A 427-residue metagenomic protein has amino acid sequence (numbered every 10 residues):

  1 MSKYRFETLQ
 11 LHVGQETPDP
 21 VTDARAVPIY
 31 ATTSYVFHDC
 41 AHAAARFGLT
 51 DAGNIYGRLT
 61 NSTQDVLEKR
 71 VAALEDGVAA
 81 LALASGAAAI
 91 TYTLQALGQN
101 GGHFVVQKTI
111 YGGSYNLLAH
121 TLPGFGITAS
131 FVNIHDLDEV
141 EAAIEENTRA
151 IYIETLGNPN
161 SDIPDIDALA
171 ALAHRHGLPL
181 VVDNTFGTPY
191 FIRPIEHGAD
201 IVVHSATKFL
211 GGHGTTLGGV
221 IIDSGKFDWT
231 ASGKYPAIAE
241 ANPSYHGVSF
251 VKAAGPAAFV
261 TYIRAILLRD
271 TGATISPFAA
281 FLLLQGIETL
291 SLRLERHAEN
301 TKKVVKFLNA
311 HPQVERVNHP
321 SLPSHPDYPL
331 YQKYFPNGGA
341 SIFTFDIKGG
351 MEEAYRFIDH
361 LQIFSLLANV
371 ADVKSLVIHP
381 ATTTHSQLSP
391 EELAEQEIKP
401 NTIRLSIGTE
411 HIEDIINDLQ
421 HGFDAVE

Functional and structural regions predicted by a protein language model:
M1-N61, K69-R70, I403: N-terminal "arm"/small-domain region of PLP-dependent enzymes with the aminotransferase-like
S2, P18, A80-A310: Conserved PLP-enzyme active-site core in the AAT-like
D39-T91, G113-H120: Conserved N-terminal alpha-helix of the aminotransferase class I/II PLP-enzyme fold
A119, T128, E146, R293 (+2 more regions): PLP-dependent enzyme catalytic core of the Aspartate aminotransferase-like
I151, G219-I221, V317, F343 (+1 more regions): Well-ordered beta-strand positions enriched in small/hydrophobic/aromatic, beta-favoring residues
L156, T185-G187, L322, K348 (+1 more regions): Active-site beta-loop-alpha junctions enriched in small/polar residues
I222, T344-D346, S406-G408: Short hydrophobic/aromatic beta-strand micro-patches that form the beta-sheet surface supporting nucleotide- or nucleic
T271-T274, F278-A280, Q285, T289 (+5 more regions): Conserved small-domain helix->loop->beta segment predominantly found in fold-type I
